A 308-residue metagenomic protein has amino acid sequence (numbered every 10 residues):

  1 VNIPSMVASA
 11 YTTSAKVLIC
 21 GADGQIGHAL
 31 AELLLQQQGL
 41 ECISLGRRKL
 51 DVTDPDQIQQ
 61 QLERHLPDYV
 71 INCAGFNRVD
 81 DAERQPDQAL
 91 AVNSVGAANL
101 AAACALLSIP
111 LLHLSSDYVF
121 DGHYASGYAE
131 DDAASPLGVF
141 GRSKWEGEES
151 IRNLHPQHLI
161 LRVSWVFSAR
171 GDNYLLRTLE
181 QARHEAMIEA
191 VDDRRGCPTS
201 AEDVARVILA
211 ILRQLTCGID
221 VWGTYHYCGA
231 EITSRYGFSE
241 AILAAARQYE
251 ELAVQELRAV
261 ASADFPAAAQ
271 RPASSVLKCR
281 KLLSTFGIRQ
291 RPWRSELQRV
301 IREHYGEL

Functional and structural regions predicted by a protein language model:
N2-S9, R258, R291-L308: Amphipathic terminal alpha-helices
S9-L35: N-terminal Rossmann NAD(P)H-binding glycine-rich loop of SDR-like oxidoreductase domains
C20, L45, C73-A74, L111-S116 (+2 more regions): SDR active-site strand-loop-helix element
Q38-Q60: Adenosine-cofactor binding site in Rossmann-like domains, unifying the SAM/SAH pocket of S-adenosylmethionine-dependent
P55-V92, A103: NAD(P)H-binding glycine-rich loop region in Rossmannoid oxidoreductase-like domains and their noncatalytic homologs
A91, G96-N99, V119-L161, W165-V166: Catalytic helix-loop patch of NAD(P)-dependent Rossmann-fold dehydrogenases
E149-G196, A201-A210: NAD(P)-dependent short-chain dehydrogenase/reductase
V207-I208, Q214-A267: Mid/C-terminal beta-alpha module of Rossmann-like enzyme folds, strongest in SDR-family dehydrogenases/epimerases
